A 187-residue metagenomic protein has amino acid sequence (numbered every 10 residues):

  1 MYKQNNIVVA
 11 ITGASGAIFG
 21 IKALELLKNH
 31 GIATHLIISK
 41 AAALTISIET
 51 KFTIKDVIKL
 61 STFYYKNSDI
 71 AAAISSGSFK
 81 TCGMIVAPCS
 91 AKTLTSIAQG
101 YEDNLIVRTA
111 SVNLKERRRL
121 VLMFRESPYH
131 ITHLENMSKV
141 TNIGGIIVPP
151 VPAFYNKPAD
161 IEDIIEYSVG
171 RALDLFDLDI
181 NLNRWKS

Functional and structural regions predicted by a protein language model:
M1-V121, R125-S187: A cross-family phosphate/adenosyl-ligand binding-site feature
